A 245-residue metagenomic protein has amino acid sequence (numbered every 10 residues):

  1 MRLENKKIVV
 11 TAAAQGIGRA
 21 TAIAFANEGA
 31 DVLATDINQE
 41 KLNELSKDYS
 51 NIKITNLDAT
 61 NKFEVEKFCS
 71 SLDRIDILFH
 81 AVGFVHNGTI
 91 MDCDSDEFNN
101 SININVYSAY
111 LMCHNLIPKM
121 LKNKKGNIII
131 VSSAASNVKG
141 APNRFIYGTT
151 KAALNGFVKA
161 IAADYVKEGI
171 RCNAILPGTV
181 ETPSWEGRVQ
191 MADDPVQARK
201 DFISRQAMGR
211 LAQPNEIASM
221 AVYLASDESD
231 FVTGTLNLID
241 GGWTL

Functional and structural regions predicted by a protein language model:
V82-H86: Conserved NAD(P)H cofactor-binding loop of Rossmann-fold oxidoreductase domains
T89-I90, D94-I102, F202: Substrate-binding pocket helix/loop in short-chain dehydrogenase/reductase
Y110, R210-I239, T244: C-terminal substrate-recognition "lid" of short-chain dehydrogenase/reductases
C113, T150, V158: Active-site helix of classical SDR
P118, A163-K167, D230: Alpha-helical segment proximal to the catalytic Tyr-Lys
S133: Residue(s) in the substrate-gating loop at a strand-loop-helix junction that position the organic substrate next
P177-G187, S226: Short, flexible catalytic-loop segment of classical short-chain dehydrogenase/reductase
